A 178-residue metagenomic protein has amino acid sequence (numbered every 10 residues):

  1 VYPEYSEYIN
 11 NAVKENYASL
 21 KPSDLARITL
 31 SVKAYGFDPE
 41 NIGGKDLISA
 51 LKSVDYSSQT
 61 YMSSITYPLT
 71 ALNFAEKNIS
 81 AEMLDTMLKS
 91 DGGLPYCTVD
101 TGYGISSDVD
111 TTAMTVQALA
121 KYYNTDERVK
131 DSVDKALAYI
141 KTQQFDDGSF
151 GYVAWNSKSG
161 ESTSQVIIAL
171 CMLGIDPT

Functional and structural regions predicted by a protein language model:
V1, Y17-N41, S57-S80, S90-K135 (+1 more regions): An alpha-helical repeat/solenoid feature that recognizes helix-turn-helix modules
Y2-S19, L51-D55: Internal amphipathic alpha-helical repeat/solenoid segments
I9-V13, L51, M83-M87, A136 (+1 more regions): Buried hydrophobic core positions in alpha-solenoid tandem helical repeats
F37-L51: Short linear, low-complexity motifs centered on an aromatic residue
D46-S49, S132-A136: Alpha-helical scaffold repeats of the Armadillo/HEAT/TPR superfamily
